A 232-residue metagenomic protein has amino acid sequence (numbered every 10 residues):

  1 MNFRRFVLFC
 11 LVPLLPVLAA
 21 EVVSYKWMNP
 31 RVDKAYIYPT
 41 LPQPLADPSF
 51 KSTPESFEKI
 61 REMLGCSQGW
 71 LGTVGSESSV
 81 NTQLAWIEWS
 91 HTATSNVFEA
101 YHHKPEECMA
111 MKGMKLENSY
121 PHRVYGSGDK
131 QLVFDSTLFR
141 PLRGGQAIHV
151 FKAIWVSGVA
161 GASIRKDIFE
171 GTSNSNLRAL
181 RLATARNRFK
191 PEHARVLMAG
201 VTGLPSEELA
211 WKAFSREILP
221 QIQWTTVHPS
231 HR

Functional and structural regions predicted by a protein language model:
R5-V23: Hydrophobic membrane-insertion alpha-helices, especially the h-region of bacterial N-terminal signal peptides
P16, S90-A93, G203: Short loop/turn segments at secondary-structure transitions that flank enzyme active sites
S24-A46: Alpha-helical transmembrane signal-anchor/signal-peptide segments
L41-Q43, Q146, K190-E192: A generic structural signal for short, non-catalytic loop/turn and secondary-structure boundary residues
P48-F50, L197: Buried hydrophobic packing residues in well-ordered domains
K51-R186: Short, solvent-exposed recognition patches
E192-R232: Surface-exposed amphipathic alpha-helical segments
